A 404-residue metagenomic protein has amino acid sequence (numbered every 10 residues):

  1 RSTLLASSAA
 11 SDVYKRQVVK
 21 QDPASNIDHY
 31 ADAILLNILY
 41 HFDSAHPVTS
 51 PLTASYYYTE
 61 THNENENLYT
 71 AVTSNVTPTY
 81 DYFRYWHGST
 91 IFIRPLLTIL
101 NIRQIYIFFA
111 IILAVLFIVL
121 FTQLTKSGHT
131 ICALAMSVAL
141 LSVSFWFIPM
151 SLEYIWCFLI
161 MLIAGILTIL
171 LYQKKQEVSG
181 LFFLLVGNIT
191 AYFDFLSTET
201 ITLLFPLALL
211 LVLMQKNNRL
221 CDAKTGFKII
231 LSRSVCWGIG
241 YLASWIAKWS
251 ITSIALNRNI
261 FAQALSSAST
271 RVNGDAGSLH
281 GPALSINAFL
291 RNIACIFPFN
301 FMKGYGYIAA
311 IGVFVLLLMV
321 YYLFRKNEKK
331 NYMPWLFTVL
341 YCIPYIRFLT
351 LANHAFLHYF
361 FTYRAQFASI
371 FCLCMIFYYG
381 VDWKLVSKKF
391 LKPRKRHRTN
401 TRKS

Functional and structural regions predicted by a protein language model:
S2-A6, A10-Y14: Short, small-residue-biased leader/transition segments that mark boundaries at the very start of proteins
I91, S137-I160, G187-Y192: Aromatic- and kink-enriched transmembrane "portal" helix at the membrane-lumen/periplasm boundary that abuts
I91-F109: Juxtamembrane segments of multi-pass membrane glycosylation machinery that transfer sugars from lipid-linked donors
A110-C132: Transmembrane-helix motifs of polytopic, lipid-linked glycan transferases
G180-P206, I229-L242: Membrane-interface alpha helices of multi-pass inner-membrane proteins
I230-V315: Membrane-lumen/periplasm interface segments of specific transmembrane helices in polyprenyl phosphate-linked
M319-C342: Membrane-interface helix-loop-helix junctions at transmembrane boundaries of multi-pass membrane enzymes, predominantly
L357-G380: Hydrophobic/aromatic-rich transmembrane helices and adjacent perimembrane loops
